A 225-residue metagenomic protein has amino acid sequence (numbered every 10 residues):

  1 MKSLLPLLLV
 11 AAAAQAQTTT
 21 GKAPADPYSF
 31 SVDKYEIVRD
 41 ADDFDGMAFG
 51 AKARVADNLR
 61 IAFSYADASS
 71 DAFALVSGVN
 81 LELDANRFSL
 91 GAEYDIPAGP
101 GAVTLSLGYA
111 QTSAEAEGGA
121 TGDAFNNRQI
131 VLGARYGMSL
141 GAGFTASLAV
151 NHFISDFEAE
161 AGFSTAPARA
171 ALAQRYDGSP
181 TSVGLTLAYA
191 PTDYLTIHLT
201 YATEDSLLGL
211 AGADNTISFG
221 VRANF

Functional and structural regions predicted by a protein language model:
M1-Q17: Gram-negative bacterial Sec-dependent N-terminal signal peptides
Q15-L75, I154: Short glycine/proline- and aromatic-enriched beta-strand/turn motifs that initiate or cap beta-hairpins
Q17-P27, A53-N58, D95-V103, Y136-A146 (+1 more regions): Short loop/turn motifs that connect adjacent beta-strands in outer-membrane beta-barrel proteins
D26-V32, L59-F63, V103-L107, L132 (+5 more regions): Transmembrane beta-strands of outer-membrane beta-barrel proteins
Y28, D45-F49, N86-L90, R128-A134 (+2 more regions): Hydrophobic, lipid-facing positions within transmembrane beta-strands of outer-membrane proteins
R39-D45, G78-N86, T121-R128, R169-S179 (+1 more regions): Replace "Gram-negative outer membrane beta-barrel proteins" with "bacterial and organellar outer membrane beta-barrel
F63-G91, E115-G118, L207-G209: Surface-exposed loop and membrane-interface regions of Gram-negative outer-membrane beta-barrel proteins
I96-A98, A110-T196, A202-L207, A223-F225: Outer-membrane beta-barrel transmembrane domain signature
